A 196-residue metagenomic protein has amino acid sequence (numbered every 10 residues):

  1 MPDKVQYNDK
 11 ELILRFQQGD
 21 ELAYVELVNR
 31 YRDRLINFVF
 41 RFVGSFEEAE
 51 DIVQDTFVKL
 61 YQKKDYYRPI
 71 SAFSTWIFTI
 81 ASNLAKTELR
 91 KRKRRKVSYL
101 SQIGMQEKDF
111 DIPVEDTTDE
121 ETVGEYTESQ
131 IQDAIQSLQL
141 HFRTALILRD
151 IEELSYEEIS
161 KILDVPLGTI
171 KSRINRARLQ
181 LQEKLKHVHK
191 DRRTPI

Functional and structural regions predicted by a protein language model:
M1-Q6, R15, V97-G104, K108-F110 (+3 more regions): C-terminal edge and immediately downstream basic/flexible tail or linker adjoining helix-turn-helix-like DNA-binding
P2-D3, Q17-E26, I36-D55, L167 (+2 more regions): Short, charged helix-capping/linker segments at alpha-helix termini
Q17-Q18, F57-A72: Sigma70-family region 2
V28-F46, K63, I135, K184-H187: Amphipathic, Lys/Arg- and hydrophobic-enriched alpha-helical face
Y31, R173-R176, Q180: Residues within the DNA-recognition helix of helix-turn-helix
N37, D51-V58, S71-N83: Structural recognition of an alpha-helix C-terminal capping motif at a helix-to-coil junction
E47, S129-T169: Helix-turn-helix DNA-binding module
D65-P69, T79-L100, R176: Arg/Lys-rich amphipathic alpha helix in sigma70-family domain 2
